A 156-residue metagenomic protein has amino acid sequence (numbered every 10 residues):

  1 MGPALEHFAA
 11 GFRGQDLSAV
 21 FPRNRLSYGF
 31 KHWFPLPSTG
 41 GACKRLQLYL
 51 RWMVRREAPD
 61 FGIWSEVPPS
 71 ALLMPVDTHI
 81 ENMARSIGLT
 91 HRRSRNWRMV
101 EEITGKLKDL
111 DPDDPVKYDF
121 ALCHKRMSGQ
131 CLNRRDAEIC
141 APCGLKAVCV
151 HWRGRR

Functional and structural regions predicted by a protein language model:
M1-R156: HhH-family (HhH-GPD) DNA N-glycosylase catalytic core used in base-excision repair
